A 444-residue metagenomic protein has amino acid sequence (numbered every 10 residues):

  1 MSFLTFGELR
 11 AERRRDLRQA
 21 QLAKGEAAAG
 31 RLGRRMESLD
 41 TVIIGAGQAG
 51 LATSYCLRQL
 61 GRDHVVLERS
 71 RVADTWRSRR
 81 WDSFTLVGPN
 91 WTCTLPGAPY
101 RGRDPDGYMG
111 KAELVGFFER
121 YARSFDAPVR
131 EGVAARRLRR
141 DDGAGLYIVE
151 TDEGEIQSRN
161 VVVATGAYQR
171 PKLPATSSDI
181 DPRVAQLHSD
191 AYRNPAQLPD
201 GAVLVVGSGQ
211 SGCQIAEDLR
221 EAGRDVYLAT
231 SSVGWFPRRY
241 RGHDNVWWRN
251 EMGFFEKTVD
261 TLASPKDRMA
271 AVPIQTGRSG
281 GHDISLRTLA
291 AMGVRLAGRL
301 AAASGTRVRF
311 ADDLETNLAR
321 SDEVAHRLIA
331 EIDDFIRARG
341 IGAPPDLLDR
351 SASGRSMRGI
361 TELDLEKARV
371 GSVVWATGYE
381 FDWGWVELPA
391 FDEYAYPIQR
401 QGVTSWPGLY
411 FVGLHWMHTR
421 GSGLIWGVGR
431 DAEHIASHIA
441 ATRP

Functional and structural regions predicted by a protein language model:
F3, G33-A46, L51-S78, Y108-P444: Flavin (primarily FAD) cofactor-binding/catalytic cores of flavoenzymes
T5-E8, L22-K24: N-terminal amphipathic/hydrophobic targeting modules at extreme N-termini, encompassing cleavable Sec/SRP-type signal
A73-G97, L289: Redox-cofactor-proximal catalytic regions of oxidoreductases
R101-P105: A short acidic, helix-capping loop that chelates divalent metal ions and anchors anionic groups
